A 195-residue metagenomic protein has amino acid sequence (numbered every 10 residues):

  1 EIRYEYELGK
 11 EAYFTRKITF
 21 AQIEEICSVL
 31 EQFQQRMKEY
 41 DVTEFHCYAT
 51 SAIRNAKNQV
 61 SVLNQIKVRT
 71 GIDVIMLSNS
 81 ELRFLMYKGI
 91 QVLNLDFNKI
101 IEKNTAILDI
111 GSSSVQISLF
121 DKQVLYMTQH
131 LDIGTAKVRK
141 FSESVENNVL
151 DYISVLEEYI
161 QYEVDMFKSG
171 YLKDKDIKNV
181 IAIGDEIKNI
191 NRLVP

Functional and structural regions predicted by a protein language model:
E1-A21, K122-Y152: Short glycine-rich, Thr/Ser-proximal phosphate-binding strand/loop in the N-terminal lobe of ATP-dependent enzymes
E1-D73, I160-V164, Y171-D174, N179: Conserved phosphate-binding loops in N-terminal lobes of ATP-dependent enzymes of the actin/Hsp70/sugar-kinase
L8, F84-Y87, I110-Q116: Short glycine/serine/threonine-rich phosphate/pyrophosphate-binding segments that cradle anionic phosphate groups
E44-F45, A52-N55, L82, T135-K137 (+1 more regions): Conserved nucleotide-binding/hydrolysis micro-motifs of P-loop NTPases
N79-T105: Conserved phosphate-binding catalytic cores of ATP/NTP-utilizing and phosphoryl-transfer enzymes
V92, I100, T135, L156-S169: Active-site glycine-rich loop that binds ribose-phosphate moieties when present
I107-S114, K122, G134, I183-E186: A short acidic Gly-Thr/Ser loop motif
K173-R192: Long, charge-dense, solvent-exposed interaction surfaces that engage phosphate-rich ligands
